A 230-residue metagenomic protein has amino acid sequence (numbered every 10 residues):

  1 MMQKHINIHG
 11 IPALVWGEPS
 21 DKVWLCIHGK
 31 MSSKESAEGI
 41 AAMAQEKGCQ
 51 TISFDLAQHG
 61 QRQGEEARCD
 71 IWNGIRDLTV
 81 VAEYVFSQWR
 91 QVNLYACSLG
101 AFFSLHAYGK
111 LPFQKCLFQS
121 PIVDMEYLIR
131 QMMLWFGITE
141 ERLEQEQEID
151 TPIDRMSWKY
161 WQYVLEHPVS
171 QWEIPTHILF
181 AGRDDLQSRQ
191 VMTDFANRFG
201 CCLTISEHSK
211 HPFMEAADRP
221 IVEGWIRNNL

Functional and structural regions predicted by a protein language model:
M1-E18: N-terminal cap/lid segment of alpha/beta-hydrolase-fold proteins
D21-G29: Short beta-strand element of the alpha/beta-hydrolase
K30-A42, Q190: The serine-hydrolase catalytic nucleophile loop
A41-G64: Conserved alpha/beta-hydrolase
G60-F86: Catalytic nucleophile-loop/oxyanion-hole region of alpha/beta-hydrolase and closely related hydrolase-like folds
L94-A96, Q119: Short beta-strand immediately N-terminal to the catalytic nucleophile in serine-hydrolase-like folds
A96-S104: Gly/Ala-rich beta-loop-alpha elbow adjacent to hydrolase catalytic centers
P112-D194, R198-I205, S209-N229: The alpha/beta-hydrolase serine catalytic core
